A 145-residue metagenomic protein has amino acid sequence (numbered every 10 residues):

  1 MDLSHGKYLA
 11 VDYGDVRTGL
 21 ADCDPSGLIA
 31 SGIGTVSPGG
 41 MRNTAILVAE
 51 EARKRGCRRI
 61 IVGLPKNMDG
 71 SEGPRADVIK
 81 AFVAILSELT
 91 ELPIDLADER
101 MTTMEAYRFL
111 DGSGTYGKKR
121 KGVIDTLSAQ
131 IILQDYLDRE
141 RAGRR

Functional and structural regions predicted by a protein language model:
D2-L9, V16-R145: Phosphate- and other anionic-substrate recognition elements at nucleic-acid/protein interfaces
